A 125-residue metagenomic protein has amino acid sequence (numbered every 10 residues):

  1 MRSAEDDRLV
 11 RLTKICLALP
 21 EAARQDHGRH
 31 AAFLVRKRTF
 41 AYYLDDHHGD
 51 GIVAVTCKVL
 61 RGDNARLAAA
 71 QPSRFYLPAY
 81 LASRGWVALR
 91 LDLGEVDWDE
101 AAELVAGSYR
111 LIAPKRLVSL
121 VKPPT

Functional and structural regions predicted by a protein language model:
M1-T125: Charge-dense, helix-prone N-terminal extensions
